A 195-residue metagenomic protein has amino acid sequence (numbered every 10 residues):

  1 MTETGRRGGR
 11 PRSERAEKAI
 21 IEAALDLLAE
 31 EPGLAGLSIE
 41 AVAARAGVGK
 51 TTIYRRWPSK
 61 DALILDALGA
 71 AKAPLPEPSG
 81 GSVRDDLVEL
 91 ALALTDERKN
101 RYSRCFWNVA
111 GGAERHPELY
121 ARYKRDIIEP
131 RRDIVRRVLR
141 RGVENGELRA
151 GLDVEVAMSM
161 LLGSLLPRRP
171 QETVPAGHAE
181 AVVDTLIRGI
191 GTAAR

Functional and structural regions predicted by a protein language model:
M1-R45, A62: Basic, helix-initiating cap at the start of DNA-binding domains
M1-T4, E89, A93-D96, R140-R141 (+2 more regions): C-terminal peripheral helix-coil segments that are non-catalytic and often amphipathic
I20, S59-I64, P74, L87: Short amphipathic alpha-helical segment with a characteristic S/N-K-E followed by hydrophobic residues
L28-A29, S38-I39, K60-L68, F106 (+1 more regions): Amphipathic alpha-helical segments enriched in hydrophobic/aromatic and basic residues that form the DNA-contacting
G47-W57: Short hydrophobic/aromatic patch on the recognition helix
L75-R104: Hydrophobic alpha-helical connector segments
D96-R104, N108, E118-N145: Amphipathic alpha-helical packing segments from all-alpha helical-bundle domains
R122-I127, E144-S159, V174-G177: All-alpha amphipathic helical-bundle segments outside canonical DNA-binding/catalytic cores that form hydrophobic
